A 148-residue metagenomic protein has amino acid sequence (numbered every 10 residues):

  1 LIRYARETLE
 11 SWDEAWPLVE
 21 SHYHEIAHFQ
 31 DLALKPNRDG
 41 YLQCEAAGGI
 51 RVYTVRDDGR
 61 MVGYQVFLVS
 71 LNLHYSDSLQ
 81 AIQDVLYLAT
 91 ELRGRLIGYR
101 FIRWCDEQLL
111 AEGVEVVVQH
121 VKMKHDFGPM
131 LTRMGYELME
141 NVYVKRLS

Functional and structural regions predicted by a protein language model:
L1-P36: Short amphipathic alpha-helix that is part of the acyltransferase structural core
L42-T54: A short helix-loop-beta-strand connector motif used in the catalytic cores of GNAT acetyltransferases and, in some
T54, R60-V69: Conserved beta-strand in the GNAT
L71-Q83, L138-M139: A conserved beta-turn-beta hairpin within the catalytic core of GNAT-like acetyltransferases that forms part
D84-R95: A short, internal acetyl-CoA/4′-phosphopantetheine-binding micro-motif in the GNAT/acyltransferase core
R93-E107: Conserved acetyl-CoA-binding loop-helix of GNAT-fold acetyltransferases
V117-G128, L147: Conserved beta-strand-loop-alpha-helix junction that forms the acyl-donor binding cleft
L131-N141: Conserved acetyl-CoA-binding loop of GNAT-fold acetyltransferases
